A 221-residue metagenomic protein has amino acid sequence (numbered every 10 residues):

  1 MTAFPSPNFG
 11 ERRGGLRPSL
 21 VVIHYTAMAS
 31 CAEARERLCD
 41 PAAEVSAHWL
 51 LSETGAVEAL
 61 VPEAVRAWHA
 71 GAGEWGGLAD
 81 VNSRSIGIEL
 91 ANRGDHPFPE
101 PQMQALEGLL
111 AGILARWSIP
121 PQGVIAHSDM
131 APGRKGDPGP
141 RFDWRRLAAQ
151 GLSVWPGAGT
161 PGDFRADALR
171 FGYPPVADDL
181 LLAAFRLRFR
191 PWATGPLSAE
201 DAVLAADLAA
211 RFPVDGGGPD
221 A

Functional and structural regions predicted by a protein language model:
M1-G123: Active-site-adjacent loop/helix surface patches within enzyme catalytic domains that shape the substrate-binding cleft
G94, F98-A221: Basic/polar, cationic surfaces and motifs that engage anionic cell-wall and phosphate/carboxylate ligands
